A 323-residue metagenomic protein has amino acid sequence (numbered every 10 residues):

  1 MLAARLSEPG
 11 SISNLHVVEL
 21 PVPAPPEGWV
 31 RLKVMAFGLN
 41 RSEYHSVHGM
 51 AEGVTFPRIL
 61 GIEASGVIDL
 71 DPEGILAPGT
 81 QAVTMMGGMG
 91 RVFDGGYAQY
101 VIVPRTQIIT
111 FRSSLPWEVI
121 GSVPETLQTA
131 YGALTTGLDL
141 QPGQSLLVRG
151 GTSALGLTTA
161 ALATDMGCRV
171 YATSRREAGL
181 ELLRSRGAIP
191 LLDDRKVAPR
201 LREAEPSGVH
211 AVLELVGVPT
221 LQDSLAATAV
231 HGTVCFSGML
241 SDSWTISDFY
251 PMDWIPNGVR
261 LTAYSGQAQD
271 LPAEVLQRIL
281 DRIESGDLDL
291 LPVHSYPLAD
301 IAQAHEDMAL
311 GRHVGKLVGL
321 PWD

Functional and structural regions predicted by a protein language model:
P21-G38, H48-G88: Glycine-rich beta-strand-centered segment in the early N-terminal region that forms part of a ligand/cofactor-binding
Q81, S145, R169, G232-T233: Short glycine-centered segments of the SAM/dcSAM-binding site in methyltransferase folds
T84-G150: NAD(P)H dinucleotide-binding glycine-rich loop of Rossmann-like/cofactor-binding domains, especially the beta1-alpha1
V123-R195: Mid-domain Rossmann-like dinucleotide-binding core that forms the NAD(H)/NADP(H) cofactor-binding site
M166, P219-D287, P321-D323: Glycine-rich phosphate-binding loop and adjacent beta-alpha segment of Rossmann(oid) nucleotide-cofactor-binding
V197-S207: Short amphipathic alpha-helix with an adjacent loop that forms part of the alpha/beta core around
L271-D323: C-terminal hydrophobic helical "lid"/dimerization subdomain of Rossmann-like NAD(P)H-dependent oxidoreductases
